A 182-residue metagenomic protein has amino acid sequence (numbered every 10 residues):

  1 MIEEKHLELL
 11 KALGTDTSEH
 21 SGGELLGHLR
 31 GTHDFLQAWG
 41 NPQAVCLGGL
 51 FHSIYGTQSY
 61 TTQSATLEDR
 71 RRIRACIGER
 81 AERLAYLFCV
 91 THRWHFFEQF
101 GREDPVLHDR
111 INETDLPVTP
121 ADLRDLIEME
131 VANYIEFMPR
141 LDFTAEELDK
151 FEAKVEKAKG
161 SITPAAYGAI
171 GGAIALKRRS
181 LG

Functional and structural regions predicted by a protein language model:
M1-T15: Membrane topogenic helices and adjacent juxtamembrane segments
I2, E147-K150, I162: Non-membrane alpha-helical secondary structure
A12-E19, L25, T32-V155: Divalent metal-dependent catalytic cores for phosphoryl transfer on phosphate-bearing substrates
K157-G182: Charged phosphate-binding loop/patch that engages nucleotide di/tri-phosphates or the phosphate backbone of nucleic
